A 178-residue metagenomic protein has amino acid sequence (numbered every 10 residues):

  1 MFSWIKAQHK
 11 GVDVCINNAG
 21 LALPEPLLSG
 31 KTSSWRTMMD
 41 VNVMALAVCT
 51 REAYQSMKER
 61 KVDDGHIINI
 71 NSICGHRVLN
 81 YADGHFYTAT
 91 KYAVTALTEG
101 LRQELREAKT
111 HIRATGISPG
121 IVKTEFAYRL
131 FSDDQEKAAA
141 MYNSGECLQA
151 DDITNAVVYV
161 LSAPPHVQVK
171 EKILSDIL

Functional and structural regions predicted by a protein language model:
M1-K10, V160: Conserved amphipathic alpha-helix within the SDR
Q8-H9, E25-P26, E52-D64, A108: A short helix-coil junction within the Rossmann-fold of NAD(P)-dependent oxidoreductases
A19-L23: Conserved NAD(P)H cofactor-binding loop of Rossmann-fold oxidoreductase domains
P26-L27, S34-T37: Substrate-binding pocket helix/loop in short-chain dehydrogenase/reductase
T50, T90: Active-site helix of classical SDR
S72: Residue(s) in the substrate-gating loop at a strand-loop-helix junction that position the organic substrate next
I112-I117, Q135-L178: C-terminal helical subdomain
